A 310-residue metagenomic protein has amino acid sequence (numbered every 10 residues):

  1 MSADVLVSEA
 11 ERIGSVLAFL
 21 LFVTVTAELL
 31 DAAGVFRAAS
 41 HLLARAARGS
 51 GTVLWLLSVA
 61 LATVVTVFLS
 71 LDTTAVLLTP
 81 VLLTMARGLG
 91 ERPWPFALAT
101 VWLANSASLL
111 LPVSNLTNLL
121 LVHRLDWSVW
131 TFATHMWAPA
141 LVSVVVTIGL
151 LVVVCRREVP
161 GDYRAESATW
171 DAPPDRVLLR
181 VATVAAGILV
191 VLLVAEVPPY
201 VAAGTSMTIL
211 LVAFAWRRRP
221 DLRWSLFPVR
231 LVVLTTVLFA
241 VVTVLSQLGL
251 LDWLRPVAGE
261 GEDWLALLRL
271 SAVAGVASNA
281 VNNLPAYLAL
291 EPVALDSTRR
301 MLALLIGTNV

Functional and structural regions predicted by a protein language model:
M1-L30, A38, A138-A140, I148-S246: Hydrophobic transmembrane alpha-helices of multi-pass small-molecule transporters
A3, V7-R92, L226-L231, T235-S297: Membrane-embedded alpha-helical segments and adjacent helix-loop junctions characteristic of multi-pass solute
T24, L54-V59, V76, F96-A104 (+7 more regions): Alpha-helical transmembrane segments of multi-pass membrane proteins, especially transporters and channels
T24-E28, L61-S70, L103-L109, P139-T147 (+2 more regions): Helix-loop-helix module between adjacent transmembrane segments
F68, R124, V153-V154, A195-E196 (+1 more regions): Helix-loop junctions at the membrane-solvent interface of multi-pass transporters, primarily the C-terminal
L71-T79, L98-A99, V113, A202-T205: Hydrophobic alpha-helical membrane segments of integral membrane proteins
L89-E158, D162-D171: Membrane-core helix-loop-helix motifs of multi-pass transport proteins
V122-V129, A213-F214, V293-L295: Interfacial segments of multi-pass membrane proteins
